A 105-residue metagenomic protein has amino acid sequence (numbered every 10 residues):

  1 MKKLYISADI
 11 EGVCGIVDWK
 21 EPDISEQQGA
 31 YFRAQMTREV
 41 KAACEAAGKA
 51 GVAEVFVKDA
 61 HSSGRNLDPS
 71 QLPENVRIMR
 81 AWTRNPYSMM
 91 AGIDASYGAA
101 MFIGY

Functional and structural regions predicted by a protein language model:
M1-K3, A50-A53, E74, A95-A99: Short coil/turn connectors at secondary-structure junctions
Y5-E21, F32, M36, A50: N-terminal glycine-rich anion-binding loops that anchor highly charged ligand groups
S7-A8, K58-D59, A100-Y105: Short beta-strand segments
E11, H61-S62: Catalytic metal-binding/acid-base residues of hydrolase active sites
Q27, Y31-K58, V76: Alpha/propeptide regions of enzymes that mature by internal proteolysis
S62, N66-N75: Glycine-rich loop at the start of a catalytic domain that most often binds anionic cofactors/ligands
L72-D94: A glycine-rich helix N-cap at a beta->alpha junction
M89-Y105: Internal, conserved structured core segments that host functional sites
